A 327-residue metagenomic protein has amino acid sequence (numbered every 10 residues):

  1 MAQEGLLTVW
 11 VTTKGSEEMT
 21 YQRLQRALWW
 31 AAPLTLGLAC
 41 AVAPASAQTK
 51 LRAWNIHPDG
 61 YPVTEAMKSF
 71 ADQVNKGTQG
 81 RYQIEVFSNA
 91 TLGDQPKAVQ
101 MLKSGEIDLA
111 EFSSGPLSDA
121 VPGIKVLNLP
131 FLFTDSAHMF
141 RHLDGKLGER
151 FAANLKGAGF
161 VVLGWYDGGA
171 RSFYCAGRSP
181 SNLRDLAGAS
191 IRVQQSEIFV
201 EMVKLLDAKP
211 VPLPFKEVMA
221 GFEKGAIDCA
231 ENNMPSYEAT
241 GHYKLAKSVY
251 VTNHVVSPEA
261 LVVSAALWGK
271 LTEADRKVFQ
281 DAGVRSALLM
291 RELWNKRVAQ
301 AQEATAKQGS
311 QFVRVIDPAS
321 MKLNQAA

Functional and structural regions predicted by a protein language model:
M1-E18: Short, Lys/Arg-enriched N-terminal segments with co-localized hydrophobic residues within the first ~10-30 amino acids
A2, Y21-L24, A47: Intrinsically disordered, low-complexity regions enriched in polar/acidic and amide residues
G15, A32, Q48-H138, K146-L147 (+1 more regions): N-terminal secretory/targeting leader peptides
T20-A32: Bacterial N-terminal signal peptides that target proteins for export
W30-A41: Bacterial N-terminal signal peptides
A41-A47: Sec/Tat signal peptide C-region and signal peptidase I cleavage site
